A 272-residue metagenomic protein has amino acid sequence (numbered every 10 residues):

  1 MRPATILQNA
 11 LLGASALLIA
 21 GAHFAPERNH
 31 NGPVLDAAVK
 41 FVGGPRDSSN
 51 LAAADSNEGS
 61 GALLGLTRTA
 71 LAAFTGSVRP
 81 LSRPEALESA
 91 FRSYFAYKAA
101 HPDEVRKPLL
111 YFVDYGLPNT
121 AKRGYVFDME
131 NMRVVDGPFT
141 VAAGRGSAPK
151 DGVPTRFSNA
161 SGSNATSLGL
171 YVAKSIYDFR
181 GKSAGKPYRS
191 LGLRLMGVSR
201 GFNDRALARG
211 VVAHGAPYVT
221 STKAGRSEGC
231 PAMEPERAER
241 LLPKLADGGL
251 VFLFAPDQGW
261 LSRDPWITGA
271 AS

Functional and structural regions predicted by a protein language model:
M1-A4: N-terminal secretory signal peptides that target proteins for export/translocation
N9-H23: Hydrophobic membrane-insertion alpha-helices, especially the h-region of bacterial N-terminal signal peptides
G21-P33: Hydrophobic single-pass membrane-insertion segments
G32-S227, E236-K244, G249-S272: Cell wall/extracellular polymer interaction/catalysis modules
C230: Short cysteine clusters
M233: A conserved hydrophobic position in a structured secondary element of the catalytic/binding core that shapes
